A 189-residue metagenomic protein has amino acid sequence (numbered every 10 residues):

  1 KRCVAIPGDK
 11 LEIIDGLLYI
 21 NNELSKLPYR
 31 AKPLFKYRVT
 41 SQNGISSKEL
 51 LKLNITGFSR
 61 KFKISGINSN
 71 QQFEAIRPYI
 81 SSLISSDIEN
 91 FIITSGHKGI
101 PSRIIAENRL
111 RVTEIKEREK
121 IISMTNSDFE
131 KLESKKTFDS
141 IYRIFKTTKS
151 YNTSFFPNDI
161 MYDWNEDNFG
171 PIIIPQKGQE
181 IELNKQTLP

Functional and structural regions predicted by a protein language model:
K1-P189: Soluble "head" domains of membrane/secretory-pathway proteins
